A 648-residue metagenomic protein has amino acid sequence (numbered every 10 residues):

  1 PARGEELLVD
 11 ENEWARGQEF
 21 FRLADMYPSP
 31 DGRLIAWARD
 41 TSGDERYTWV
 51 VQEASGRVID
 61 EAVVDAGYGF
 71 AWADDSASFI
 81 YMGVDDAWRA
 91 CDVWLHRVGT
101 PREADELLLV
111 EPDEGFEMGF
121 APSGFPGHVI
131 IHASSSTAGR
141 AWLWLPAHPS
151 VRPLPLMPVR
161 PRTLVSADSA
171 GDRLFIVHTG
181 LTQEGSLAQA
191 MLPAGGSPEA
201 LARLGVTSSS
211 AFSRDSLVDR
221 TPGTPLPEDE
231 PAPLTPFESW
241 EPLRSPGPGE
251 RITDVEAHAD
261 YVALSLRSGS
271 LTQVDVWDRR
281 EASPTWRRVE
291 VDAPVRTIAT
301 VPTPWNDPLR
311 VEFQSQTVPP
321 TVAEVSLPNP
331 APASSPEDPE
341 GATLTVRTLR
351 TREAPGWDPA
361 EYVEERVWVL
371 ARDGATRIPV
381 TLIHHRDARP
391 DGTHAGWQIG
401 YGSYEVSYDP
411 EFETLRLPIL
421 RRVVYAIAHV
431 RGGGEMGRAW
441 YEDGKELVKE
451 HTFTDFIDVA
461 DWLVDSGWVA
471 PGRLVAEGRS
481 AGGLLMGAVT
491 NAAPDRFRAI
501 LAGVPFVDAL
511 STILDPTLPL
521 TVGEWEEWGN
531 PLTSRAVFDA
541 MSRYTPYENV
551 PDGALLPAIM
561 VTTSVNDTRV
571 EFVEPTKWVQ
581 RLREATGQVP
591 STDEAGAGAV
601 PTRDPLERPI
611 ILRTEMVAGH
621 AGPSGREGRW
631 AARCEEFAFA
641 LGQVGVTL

Functional and structural regions predicted by a protein language model:
P1, P28-P30, A36-G43, I80-A87 (+10 more regions): Beta-strand C-termini and the immediately following turn/loop, strongest in propeller blades
A2, S42-G43, A54-R57, A73-S76 (+13 more regions): Secondary-structure transition/capping motifs at alpha-helix termini and the adjoining loop/turn into the next element
A2-R22, S42-D44, V51-Y68, H96-M118 (+4 more regions): Multi-bladed beta-propeller domains
N12-M26, A38-R39, G43, P328 (+4 more regions): Cap/lid segment of the alpha/beta-hydrolase catalytic domain
W14-F20, R39-T48, E61-A66, M82-D92 (+7 more regions): A flexible loop/linker signature enriched in serine peptidases of the S9 family
A15-A38, V64-M82, P112-H132, L154-V177 (+9 more regions): Conserved beta-propeller blade repeats
T179, Q314, I399-S403, S480-G483 (+1 more regions): Glycine-rich His-Gly loop
I427-L648: Active-site-proximal cap/loop segments of hydrolase catalytic domains
